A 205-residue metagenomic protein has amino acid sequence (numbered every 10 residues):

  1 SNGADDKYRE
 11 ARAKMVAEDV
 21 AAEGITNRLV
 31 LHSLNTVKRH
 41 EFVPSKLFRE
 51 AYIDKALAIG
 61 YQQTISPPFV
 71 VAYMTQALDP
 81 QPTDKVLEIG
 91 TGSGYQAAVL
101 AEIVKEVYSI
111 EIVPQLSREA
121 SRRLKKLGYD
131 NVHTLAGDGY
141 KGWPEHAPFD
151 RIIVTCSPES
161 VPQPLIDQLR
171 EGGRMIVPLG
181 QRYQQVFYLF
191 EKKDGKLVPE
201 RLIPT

Functional and structural regions predicted by a protein language model:
N2-L87, Y95-V99, I103, L116-H133 (+1 more regions): Class I SAM-dependent transferase core
D79-V198: Conserved nucleotide-cofactor-binding alpha/beta core module
